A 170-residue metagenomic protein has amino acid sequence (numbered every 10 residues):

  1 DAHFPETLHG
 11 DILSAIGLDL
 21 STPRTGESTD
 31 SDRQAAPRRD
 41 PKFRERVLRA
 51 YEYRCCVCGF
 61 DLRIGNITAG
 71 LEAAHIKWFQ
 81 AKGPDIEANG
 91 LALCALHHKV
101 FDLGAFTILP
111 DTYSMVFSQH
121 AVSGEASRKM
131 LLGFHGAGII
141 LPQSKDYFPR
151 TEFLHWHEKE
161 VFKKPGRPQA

Functional and structural regions predicted by a protein language model:
F4-R63, I76-A88: Short, charged surface segments at domain edges that flank catalytic/cofactor-binding sites
R38, R63, I67-A170: A detector for short metal-coordination/catalytic motifs
